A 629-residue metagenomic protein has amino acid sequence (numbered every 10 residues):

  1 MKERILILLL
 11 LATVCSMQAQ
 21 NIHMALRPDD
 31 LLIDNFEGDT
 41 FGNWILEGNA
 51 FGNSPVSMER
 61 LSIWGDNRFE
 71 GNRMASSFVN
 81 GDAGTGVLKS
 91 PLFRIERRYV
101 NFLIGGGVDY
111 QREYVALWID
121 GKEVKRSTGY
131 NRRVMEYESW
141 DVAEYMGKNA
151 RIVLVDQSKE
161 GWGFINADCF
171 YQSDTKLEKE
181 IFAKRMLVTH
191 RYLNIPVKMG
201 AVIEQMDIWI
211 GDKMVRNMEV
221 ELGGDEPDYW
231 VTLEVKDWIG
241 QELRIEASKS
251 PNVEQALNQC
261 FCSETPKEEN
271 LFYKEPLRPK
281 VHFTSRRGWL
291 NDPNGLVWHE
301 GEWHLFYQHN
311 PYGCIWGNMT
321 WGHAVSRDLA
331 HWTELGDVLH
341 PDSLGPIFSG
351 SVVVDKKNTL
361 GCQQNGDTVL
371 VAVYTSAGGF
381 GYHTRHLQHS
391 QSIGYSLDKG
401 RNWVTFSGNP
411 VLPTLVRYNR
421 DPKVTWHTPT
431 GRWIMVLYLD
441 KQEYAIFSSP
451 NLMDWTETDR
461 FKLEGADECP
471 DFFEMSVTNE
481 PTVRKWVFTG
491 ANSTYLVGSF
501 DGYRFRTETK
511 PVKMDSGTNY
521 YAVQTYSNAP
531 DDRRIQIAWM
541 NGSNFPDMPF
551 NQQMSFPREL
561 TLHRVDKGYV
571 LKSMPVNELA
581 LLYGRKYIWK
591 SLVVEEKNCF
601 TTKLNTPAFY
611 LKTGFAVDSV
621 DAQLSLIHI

Functional and structural regions predicted by a protein language model:
N21-N53, K176, P276, S573 (+1 more regions): Extracellular carbohydrate-recognition regions
M24-P28, K125-T128, R133, K176-E178 (+11 more regions): Surface loop/turn signatures of beta-propeller and other carbohydrate-active proteins
T40-M74: Extracellular glycan-recognition surfaces and repeat-rich motifs
N72-Y99, E136-E138, L177-L187: Short beta-strands within extracellular/lumenal beta-sheet-rich domains
N101-L103, I152-L154, I195-P196, I245-E246 (+11 more regions): Hydrophobic core segments of beta-strands in well-ordered, beta-rich domains
L117-I165, E178, P196, I210-I239: Extracellular carbohydrate recognition and processing domains and analogous Trp-centered ligand-binding platforms
K179-P196, A201-D212, D237, L243-K249 (+3 more regions): Beta-rich accessory regions
Y374, I627-I629: Conserved small/polar residues in nucleotide/adenosyl-binding loops
